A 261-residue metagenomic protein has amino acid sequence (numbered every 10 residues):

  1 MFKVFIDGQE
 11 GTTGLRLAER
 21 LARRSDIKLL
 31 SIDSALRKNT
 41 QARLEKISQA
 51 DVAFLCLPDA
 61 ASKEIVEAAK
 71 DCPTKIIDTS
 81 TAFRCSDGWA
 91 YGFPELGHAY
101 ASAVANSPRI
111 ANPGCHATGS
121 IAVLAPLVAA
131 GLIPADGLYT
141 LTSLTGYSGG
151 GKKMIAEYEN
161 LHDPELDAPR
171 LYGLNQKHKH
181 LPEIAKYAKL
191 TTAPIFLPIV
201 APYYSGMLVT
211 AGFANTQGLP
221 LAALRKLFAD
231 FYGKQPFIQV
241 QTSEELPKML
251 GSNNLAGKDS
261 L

Functional and structural regions predicted by a protein language model:
M1-Y172, K189: N-terminal Rossmann-like NAD(P) cofactor-binding subdomain of oxidoreductases, focused on the glycine-rich
G11, D59, A117-I121, L174-H178 (+4 more regions): Electropositive phosphate-/nucleotide-binding environments in soluble metabolic enzymes
A18, K179-T191: Short amphipathic alpha-helix segments
L30, I195-L197, Q241: General small-molecule cofactor/ligand-binding pocket signal
G146-P164, N175-P182, A201-F213: Active-site-proximal catalytic alpha-helix in oxidoreductases
Y172-Q176, I199-P202, G251-A256: Short Gly/Pro-enriched turn/cap motifs at secondary-structure boundaries
T192-L221, F228: Interdomain hinge/lid region at the active-site interface of Rossmann-like NAD(P)-dependent oxidoreductases
G212-L261: C-terminal active-site/capping subdomain that shapes the small-molecule cofactor and substrate pocket of enzyme
